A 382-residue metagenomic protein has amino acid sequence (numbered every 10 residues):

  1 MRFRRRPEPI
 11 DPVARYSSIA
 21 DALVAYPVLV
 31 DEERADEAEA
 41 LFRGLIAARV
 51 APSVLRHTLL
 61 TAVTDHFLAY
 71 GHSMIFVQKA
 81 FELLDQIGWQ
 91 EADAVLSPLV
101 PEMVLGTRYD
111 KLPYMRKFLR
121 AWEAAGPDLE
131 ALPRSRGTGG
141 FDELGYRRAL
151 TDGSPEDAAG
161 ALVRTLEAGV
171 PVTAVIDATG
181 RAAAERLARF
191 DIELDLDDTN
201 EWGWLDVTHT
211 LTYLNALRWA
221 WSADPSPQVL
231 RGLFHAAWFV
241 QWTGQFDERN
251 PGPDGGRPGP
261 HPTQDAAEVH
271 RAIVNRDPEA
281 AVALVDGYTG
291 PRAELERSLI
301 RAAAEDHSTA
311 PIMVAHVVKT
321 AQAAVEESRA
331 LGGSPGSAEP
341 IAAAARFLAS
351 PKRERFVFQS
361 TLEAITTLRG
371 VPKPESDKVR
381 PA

Functional and structural regions predicted by a protein language model:
M1-A382: Mature, well-folded catalytic/scaffold domains that follow N-terminal targeting or propeptide regions
